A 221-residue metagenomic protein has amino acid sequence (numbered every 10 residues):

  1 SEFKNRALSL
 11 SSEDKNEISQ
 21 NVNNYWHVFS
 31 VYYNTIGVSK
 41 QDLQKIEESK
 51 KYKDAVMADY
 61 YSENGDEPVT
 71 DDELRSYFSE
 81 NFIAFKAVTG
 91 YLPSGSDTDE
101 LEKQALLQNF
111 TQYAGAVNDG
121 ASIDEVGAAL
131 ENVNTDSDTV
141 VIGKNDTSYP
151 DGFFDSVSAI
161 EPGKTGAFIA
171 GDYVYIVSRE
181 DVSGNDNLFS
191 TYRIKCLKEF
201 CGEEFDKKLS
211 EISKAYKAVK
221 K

Functional and structural regions predicted by a protein language model:
S1-K45: N-terminal targeting/tethering segments
A7-L8, S19-V22, A116, A121 (+3 more regions): Extended, charged alpha-helical "arm"/coiled-coil substrate-binding scaffolds, typified by the C-terminal helical
L8-K15, S122-A129, A167-F168: Surface-exposed patches in mature extracellular/periplasmic domains of secreted proteins
N16, Q44, R75, G127-A128: Generic structural signal for individual residues within well-ordered alpha-helical segments across diverse proteins
E17-Q20, E100-K103, I142: A short, ordered amphipathic alpha-helix with a cationic face
N34-G115, Y149-K221: PPIase-associated folding chaperone regions across multiple families
Q112-G152, D186-N187: Peptidyl-prolyl cis-trans isomerase
